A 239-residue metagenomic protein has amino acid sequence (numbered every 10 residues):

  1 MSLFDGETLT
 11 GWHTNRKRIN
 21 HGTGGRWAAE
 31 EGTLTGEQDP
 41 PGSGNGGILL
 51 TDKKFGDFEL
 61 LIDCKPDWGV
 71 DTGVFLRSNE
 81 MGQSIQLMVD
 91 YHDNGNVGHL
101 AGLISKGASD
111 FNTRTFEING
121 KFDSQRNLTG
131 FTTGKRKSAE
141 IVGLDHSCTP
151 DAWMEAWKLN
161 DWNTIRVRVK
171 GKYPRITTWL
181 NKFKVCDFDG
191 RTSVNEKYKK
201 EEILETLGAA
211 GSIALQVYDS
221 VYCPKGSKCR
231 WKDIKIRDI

Functional and structural regions predicted by a protein language model:
M1-I239: Carbohydrate-interacting regions of secretory-pathway proteins
